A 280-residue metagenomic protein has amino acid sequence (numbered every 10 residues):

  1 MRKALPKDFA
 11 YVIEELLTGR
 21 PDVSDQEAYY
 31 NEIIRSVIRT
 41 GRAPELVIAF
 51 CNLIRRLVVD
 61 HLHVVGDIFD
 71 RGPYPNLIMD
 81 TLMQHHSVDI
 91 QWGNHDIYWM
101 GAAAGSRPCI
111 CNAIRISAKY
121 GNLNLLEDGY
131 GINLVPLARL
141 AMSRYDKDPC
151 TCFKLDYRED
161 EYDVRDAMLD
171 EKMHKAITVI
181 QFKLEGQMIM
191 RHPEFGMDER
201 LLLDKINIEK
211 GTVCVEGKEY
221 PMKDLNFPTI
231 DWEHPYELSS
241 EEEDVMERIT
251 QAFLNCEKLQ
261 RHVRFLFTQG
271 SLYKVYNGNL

Functional and structural regions predicted by a protein language model:
M1-L280: Feature recognizes metal-dependent phosphohydrolase scaffolds
